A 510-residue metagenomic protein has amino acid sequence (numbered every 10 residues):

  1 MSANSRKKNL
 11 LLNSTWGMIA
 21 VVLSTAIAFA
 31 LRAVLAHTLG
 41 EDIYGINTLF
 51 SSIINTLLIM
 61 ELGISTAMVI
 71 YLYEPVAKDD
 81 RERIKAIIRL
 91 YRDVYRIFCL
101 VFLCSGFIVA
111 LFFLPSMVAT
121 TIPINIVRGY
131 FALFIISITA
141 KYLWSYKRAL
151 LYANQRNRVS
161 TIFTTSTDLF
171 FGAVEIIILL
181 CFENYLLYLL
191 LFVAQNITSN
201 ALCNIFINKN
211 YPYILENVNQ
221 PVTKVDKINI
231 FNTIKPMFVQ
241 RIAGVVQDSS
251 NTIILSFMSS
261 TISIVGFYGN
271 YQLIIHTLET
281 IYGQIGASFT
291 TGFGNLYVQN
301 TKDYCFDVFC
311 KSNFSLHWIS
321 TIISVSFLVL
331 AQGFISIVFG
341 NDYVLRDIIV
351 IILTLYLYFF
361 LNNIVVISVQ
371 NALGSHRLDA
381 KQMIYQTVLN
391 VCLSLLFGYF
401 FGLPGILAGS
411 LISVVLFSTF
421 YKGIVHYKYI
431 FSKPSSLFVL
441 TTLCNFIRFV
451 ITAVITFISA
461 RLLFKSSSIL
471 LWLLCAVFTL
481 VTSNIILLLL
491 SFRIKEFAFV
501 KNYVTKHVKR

Functional and structural regions predicted by a protein language model:
M1-L10, L186-L189, C203-S249, G292-D307 (+1 more regions): Interhelical loop/hinge segments that connect adjacent transmembrane helices in multipass membrane
S2, P434, T456-R510: Membrane-proximal transmembrane or re-entrant/amphipathic helices at the cytosolic face
N9-E74, L103-F107, S137, G172 (+4 more regions): Signature of the first transmembrane helix
L12-R32, T167, L191-C203, I207 (+6 more regions): Transmembrane helical elements of multi-pass membrane transporters/channels
L35-T56, I87, Y185-L190, V225-T233 (+4 more regions): Interfacial/gating helices of multi-pass transporter permease domains
A36-T38, D42-I43, R158, L169-A201 (+7 more regions): Membrane-interface helix-loop junctions in multi-pass transport and translocation proteins
L62-K78, A153, Y211-E216, Y271-N313 (+2 more regions): Helix-loop junctions and terminal segments of transmembrane helices in multi-pass membrane transport/translocation
I138-S166, L186, T354-Q386: Membrane-interface junctions at transmembrane-helix termini in multi-pass inner-membrane proteins
